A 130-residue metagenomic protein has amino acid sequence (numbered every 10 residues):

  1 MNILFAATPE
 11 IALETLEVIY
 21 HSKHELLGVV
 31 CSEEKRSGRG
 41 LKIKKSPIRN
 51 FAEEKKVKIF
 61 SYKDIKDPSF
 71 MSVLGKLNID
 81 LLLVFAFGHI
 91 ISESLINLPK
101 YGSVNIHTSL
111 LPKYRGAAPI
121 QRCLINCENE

Functional and structural regions predicted by a protein language model:
M1-E130: One-carbon transfer enzymes
